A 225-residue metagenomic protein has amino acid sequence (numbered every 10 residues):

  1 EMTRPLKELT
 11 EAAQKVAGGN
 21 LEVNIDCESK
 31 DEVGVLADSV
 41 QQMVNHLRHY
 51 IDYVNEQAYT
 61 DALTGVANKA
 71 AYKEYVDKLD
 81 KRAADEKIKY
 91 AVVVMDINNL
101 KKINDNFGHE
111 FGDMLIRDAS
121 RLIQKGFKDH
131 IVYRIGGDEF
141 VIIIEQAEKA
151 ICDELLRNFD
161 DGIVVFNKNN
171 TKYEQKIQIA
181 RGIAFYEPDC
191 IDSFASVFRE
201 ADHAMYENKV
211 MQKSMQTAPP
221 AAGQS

Functional and structural regions predicted by a protein language model:
E1-Q14: Cytoplasmic juxtamembrane amphipathic helix immediately C-terminal to a transmembrane segment
M2, S29-L36, G112, C152 (+1 more regions): The cytosolic transmitter module of two-component sensor histidine kinases
E11-K15, E22, D26-Y53: Amphipathic coiled-coil signaling helices used for dimeric signal transmission
A12, A17-E22, E86-I88, N98: Flexible, glycine-biased helix-capping/connector loops in cytosolic signal-transduction modules
A13-V16, N20, M43, L79 (+3 more regions): Signal-transduction coiled-coil helices of two-component systems
L21, H49-N68, K78-K81: Amphipathic HAMP/coiled-coil signal-transducing linker helices that couple sensory inputs to cytosolic output domains
N55, N68-A91, N98-K125, Y133-G137 (+4 more regions): Conserved long alpha-helical elements within nucleotide-processing catalytic cores of c-di-GMP signaling and class III
H109, K149, D153-D160, N170-Y173 (+3 more regions): Catalytic-core segments of nucleotide cyclases and related cyclic-nucleotide turnover enzymes
